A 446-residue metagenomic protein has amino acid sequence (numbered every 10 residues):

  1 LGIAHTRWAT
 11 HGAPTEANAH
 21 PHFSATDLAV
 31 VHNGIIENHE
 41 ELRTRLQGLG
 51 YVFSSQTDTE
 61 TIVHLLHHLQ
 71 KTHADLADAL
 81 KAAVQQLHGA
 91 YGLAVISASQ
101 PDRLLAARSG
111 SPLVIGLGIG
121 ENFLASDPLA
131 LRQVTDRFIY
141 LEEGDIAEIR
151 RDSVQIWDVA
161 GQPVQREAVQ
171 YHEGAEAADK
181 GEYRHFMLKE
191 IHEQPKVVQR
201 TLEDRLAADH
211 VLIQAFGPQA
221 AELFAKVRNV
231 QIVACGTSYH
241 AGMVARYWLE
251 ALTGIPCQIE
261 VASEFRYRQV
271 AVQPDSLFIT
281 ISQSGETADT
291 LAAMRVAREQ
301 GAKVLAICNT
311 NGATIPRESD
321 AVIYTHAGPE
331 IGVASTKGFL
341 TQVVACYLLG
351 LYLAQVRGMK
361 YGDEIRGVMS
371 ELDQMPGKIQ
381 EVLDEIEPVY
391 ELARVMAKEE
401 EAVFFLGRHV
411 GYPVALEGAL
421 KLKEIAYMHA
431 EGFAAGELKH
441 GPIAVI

Functional and structural regions predicted by a protein language model:
L1-K180, R184-H185, K189, K196-R228 (+2 more regions): Conserved short alpha-helical segments that host acidic/polar catalytic motifs at enzyme active sites
I3, G34, I62, G110 (+9 more regions): Buried hydrophobic positions in well-ordered alpha/beta secondary-structure cores of metabolic enzymes
A4, V31, I96, A107 (+19 more regions): Generic beta-strand/beta-sheet core signal
T6-A17, A207-E222, A245-I281, H429-V445: Glycine-rich oxoanion-binding loops at beta->alpha junctions
A19-H20, S109-P112, Y140, A245-A251 (+4 more regions): Short, solvent-exposed amphipathic alpha-helical segments in soluble enzyme and RNA/protein-processing domains
R45, L49, L65, L69 (+16 more regions): Generic, well-ordered alpha-helical scaffold segments in large soluble proteins
Q194-V198, L202-Q231, N311, A321-I446: Active-site phosphate/pyrophosphate-binding segments
E222-G367, E371-Q374: Glycine-rich phosphate-binding loops that contact phosphosugars or nucleotide phosphates
